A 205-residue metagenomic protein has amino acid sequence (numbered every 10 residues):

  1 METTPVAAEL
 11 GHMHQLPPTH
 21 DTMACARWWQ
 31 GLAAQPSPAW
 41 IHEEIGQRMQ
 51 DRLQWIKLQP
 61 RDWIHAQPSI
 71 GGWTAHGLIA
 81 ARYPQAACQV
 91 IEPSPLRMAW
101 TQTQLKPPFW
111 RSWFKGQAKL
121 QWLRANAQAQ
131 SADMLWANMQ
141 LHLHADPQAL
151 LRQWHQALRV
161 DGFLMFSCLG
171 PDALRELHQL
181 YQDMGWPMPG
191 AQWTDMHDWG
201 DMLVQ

Functional and structural regions predicted by a protein language model:
E2-R61: Class I SAM-dependent methyltransferase Rossmann-like catalytic core, especially the SAM/SAH-binding loop
D51-A129, M134, A149: Class I SAM-dependent methyltransferase SAM/SAH-binding core
L58, A145, R159: Short conserved AdoMet
A66, N138, S167-C168: Structural motif
S94, L141, C168-D172: Short glycine-enriched loops at secondary-structure junctions
A132-Q148, R152: A short SAM/SAH-binding and catalytic strip from SAM-dependent methyltransferases
Q148-F163: A short glycine-rich, Lys/Arg-flanked "PGG" loop and its adjoining helix->strand segment in the class I
M165-Q205: Conserved catalytic/acceptor-binding region of the Class I
